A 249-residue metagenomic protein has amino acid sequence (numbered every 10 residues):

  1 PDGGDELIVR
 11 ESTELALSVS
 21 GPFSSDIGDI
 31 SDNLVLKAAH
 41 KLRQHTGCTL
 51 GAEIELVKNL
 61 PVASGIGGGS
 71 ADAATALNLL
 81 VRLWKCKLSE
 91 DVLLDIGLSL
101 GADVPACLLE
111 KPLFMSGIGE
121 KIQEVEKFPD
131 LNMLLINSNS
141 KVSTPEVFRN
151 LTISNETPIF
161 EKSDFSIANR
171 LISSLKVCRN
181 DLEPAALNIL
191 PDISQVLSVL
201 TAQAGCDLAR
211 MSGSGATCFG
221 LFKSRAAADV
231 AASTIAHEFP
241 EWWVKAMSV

Functional and structural regions predicted by a protein language model:
P1, L98-S99, P105-L108, E124-P129 (+1 more regions): Solvent-exposed alpha-helices and their adjacent loops that cap or buttress functional pockets in soluble metabolic
P1-S64, R82, C86-D91, F128-P129 (+1 more regions): ATP-binding N-lobe of GHMP and related small-molecule kinases
D5-V9, D103-C107, L113-F114, C218-G220: Short beta-strand scaffold segments in enzyme catalytic cores
L7-V9, V35, G69, I136 (+3 more regions): Residue-level signal for inorganic ion chemistry
E14-G28, A76, L98, R170-N180 (+1 more regions): Short, basic/glycine-rich phosphate-binding loops at helix/coil junctions that contact nucleotide phosphates
E55-W84, A102, C206-F222: Glycine/serine-rich anion-binding loops at beta->alpha junctions that coordinate negatively charged ligand groups
A73, L77-F114: Contiguous, small/hydrophobic- and glycine-enriched helical/loop subdomains that border and often "cap" functional
L109, F114-L208, K223-A226, S233-A236 (+1 more regions): Conserved, helical-rich catalytic subdomain that frames metal- and/or nucleotide-binding sites in enzyme alpha/beta
